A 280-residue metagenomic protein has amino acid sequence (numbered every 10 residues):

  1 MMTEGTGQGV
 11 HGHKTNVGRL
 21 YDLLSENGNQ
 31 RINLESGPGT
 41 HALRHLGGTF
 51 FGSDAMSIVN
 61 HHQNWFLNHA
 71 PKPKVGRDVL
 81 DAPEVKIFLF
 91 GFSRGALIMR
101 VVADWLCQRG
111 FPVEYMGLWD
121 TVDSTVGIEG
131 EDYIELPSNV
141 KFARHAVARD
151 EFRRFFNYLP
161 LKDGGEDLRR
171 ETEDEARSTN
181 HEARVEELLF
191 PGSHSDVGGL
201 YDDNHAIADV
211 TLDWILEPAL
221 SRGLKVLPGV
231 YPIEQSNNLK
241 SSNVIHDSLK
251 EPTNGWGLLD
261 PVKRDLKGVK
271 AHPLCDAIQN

Functional and structural regions predicted by a protein language model:
M1-N280: Active-site- or binding-pocket-proximal scaffold segments within functional domains
